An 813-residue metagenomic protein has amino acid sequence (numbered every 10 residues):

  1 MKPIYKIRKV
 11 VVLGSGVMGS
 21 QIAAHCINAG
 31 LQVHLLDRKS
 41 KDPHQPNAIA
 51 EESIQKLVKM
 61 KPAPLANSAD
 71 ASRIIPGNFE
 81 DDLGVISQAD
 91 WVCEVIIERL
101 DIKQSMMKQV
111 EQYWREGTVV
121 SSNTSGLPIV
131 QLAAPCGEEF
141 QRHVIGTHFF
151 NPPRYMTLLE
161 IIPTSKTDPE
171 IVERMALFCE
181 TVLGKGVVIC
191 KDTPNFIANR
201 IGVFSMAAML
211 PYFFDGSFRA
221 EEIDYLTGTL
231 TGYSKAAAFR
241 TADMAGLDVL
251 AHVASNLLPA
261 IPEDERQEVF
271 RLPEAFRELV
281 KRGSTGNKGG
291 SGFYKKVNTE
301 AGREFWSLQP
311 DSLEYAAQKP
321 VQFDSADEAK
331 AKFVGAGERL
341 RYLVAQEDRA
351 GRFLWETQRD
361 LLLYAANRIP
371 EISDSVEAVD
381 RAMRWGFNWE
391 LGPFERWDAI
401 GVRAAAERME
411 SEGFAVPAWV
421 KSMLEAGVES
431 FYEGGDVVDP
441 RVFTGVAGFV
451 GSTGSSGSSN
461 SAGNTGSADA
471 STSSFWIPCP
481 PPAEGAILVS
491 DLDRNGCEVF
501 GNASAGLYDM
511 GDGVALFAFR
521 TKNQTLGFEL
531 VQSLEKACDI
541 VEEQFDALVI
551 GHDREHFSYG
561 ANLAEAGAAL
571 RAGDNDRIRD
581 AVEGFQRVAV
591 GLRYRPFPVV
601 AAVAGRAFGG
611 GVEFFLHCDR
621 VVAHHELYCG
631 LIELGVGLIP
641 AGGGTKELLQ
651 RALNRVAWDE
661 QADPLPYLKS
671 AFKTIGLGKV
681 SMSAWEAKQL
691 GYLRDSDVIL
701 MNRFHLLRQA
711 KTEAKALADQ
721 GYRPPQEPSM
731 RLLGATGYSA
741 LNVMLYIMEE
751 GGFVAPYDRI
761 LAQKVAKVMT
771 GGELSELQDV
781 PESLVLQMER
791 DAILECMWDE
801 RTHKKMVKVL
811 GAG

Functional and structural regions predicted by a protein language model:
M1-G454, G466-L548, H552-E555, A564-G584 (+6 more regions): N-terminal glycine-rich phosphate-binding loop for ADP-containing cofactors
G457: Ligand/cofactor-recognition surfaces for anionic moieties
